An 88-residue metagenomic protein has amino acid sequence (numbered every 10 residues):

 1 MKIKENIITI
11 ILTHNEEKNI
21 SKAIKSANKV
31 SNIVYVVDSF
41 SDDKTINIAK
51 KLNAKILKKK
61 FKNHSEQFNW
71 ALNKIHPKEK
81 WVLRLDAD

Functional and structural regions predicted by a protein language model:
N6-I8: Cell-envelope/extracellular polymer assembly enzymes that use nucleotide-activated donors
I11-V30: Short, well-formed alpha-helical segments that are part of the catalytic scaffolds of diverse glycosyltransferases
S21, D43-L52: Acidic helix N-cap motif at the loop->helix transition within catalytic regions of sugar-transfer enzymes
S26, D38-I46: A conserved acidic beta->alpha catalytic loop
K60-Q67: A short, glycine-/small-residue-rich helix N-cap motif at loop->alpha-helix starts within glycosyltransferase
N69-W81: Active-site nucleotide-sugar/metal-binding loop of Leloir-type enzymes
